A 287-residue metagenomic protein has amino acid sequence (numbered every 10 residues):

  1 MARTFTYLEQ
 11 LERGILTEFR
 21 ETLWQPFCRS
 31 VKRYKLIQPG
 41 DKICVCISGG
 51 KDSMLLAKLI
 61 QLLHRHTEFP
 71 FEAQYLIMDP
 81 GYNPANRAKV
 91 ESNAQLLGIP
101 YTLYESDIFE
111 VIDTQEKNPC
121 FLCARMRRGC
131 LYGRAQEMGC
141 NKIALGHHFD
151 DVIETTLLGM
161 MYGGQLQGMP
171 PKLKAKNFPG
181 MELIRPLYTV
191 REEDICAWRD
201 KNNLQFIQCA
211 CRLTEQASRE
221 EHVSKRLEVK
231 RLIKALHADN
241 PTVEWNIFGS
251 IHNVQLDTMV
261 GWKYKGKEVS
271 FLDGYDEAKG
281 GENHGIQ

Functional and structural regions predicted by a protein language model:
A2-L158, Y162-L166, P170, E193-K201 (+1 more regions): ATP-dependent adenylation/nucleotidyltransferase module used to activate substrates
R13, K117, M181, R219 (+1 more regions): Active-site oxyanion-binding pockets that recognize sulfate/phosphate
R20, W24, R87, R128 (+5 more regions): A structural signal for well-ordered alpha-helical scaffolds and beta->alpha junctions
D79-G81, D107-F109, A175, T189 (+2 more regions): Short, solvent-exposed coil/turn elements at secondary-structure transition points
L122, A144, P186, V190 (+2 more regions): A short glycine-/small-residue-rich loop at the edge of a beta-strand within enzyme catalytic domains
M126-M138, K172-F178, R231-S250: Short, basic, helix/turn surface patches
D150-E228, L232: Catalytic subdomain that performs nucleotidyl-dependent activation
L204-Q287: The feature marks non-catalytic terminal segments
